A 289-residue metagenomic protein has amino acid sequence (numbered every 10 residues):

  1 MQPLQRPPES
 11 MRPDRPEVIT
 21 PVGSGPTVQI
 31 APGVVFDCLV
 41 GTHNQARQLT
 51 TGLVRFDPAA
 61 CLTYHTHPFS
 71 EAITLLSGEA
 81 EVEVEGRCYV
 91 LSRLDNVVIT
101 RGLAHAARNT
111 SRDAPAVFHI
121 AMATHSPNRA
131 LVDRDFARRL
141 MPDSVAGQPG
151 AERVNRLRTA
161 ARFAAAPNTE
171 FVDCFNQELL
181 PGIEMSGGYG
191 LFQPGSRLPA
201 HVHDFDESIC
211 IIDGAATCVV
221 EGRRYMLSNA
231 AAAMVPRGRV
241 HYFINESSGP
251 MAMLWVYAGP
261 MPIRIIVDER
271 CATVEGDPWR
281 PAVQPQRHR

Functional and structural regions predicted by a protein language model:
M1-Q48, R129-E184, D268-R289: A short, N-terminal "cap"/entry segment at the start of jelly-roll beta-barrel domains of the cupin/DSBH fold
G33-C38, G52-H67, F171-N176, G188-H203: Conserved short histidine dyad/triad with adjacent acidic residue
N44, R112-D113, L179, S248-G249: Short strand-connecting beta-turns/loops that link adjacent beta-strands
V54, V98, D113-A130, M234 (+1 more regions): A short hydrophobic beta-strand segment most commonly corresponding to one strand of the jelly-roll/cupin
P68-F69, R87, L103-A104, D204 (+3 more regions): A generic "binding-loop/recognition-motif" signal
F69-E81, E85, F205-A216, E221: Glycine- and acidic-residue-biased ligand/ion/polar-headgroup-sensing regions
G86-R101, G222-R237: Short acidic-glycine-tyrosine-enriched beta hairpin
R108-T110, I244-S247: Asparagine-centered strand-capping/turn motif at beta-strand->loop junctions
